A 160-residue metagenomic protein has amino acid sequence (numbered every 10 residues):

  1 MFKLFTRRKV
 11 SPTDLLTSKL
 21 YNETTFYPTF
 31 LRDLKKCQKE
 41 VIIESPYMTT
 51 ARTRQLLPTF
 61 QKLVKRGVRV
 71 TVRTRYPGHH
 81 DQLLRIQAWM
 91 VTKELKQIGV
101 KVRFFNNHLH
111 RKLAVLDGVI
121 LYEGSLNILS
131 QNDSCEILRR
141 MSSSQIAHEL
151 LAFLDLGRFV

Functional and structural regions predicted by a protein language model:
F2-K9, S18, I120-V160: Signature of lipid phosphatidyltransferase scaffolds
L4-T24, I42-Y47: Acidic/glycine-enriched edge-of-secondary-structure segments
T29: Short acidic active-site motifs
D33-Q97: Primarily the HKD phosphodiesterase
E44, L116-D117, G124: Conserved residues at the C-terminal ends of beta-strands
K101-F105: General small-molecule cofactor/ligand-binding pocket signal
N107-L109: Short, small/polar residue-rich loop motifs at catalytic or cofactor-binding pockets
K112-V115, R139: Short beta-strand scaffold segments in enzyme catalytic cores
